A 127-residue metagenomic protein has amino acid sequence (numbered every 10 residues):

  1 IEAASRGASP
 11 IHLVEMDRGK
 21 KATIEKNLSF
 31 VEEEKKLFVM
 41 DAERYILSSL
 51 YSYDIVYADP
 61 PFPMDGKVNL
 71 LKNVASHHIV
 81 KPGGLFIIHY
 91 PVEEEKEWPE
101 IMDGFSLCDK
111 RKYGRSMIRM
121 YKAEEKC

Functional and structural regions predicted by a protein language model:
I1-C127: Class I S-adenosyl-L-methionine-dependent methyltransferase catalytic core
